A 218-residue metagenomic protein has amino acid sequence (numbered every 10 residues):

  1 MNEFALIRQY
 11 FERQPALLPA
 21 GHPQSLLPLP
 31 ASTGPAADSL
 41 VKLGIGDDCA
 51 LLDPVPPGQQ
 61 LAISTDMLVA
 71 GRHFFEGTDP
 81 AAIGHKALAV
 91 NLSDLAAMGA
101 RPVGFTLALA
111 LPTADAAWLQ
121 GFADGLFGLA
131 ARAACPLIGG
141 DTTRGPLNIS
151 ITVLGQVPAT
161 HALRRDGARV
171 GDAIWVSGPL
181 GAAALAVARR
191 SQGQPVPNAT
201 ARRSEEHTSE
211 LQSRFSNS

Functional and structural regions predicted by a protein language model:
M1-S209, R214: Helix-biased detector of long, well-ordered alpha-helical tracts
N217: GGW-centered surface loops in extracellular recognition modules
